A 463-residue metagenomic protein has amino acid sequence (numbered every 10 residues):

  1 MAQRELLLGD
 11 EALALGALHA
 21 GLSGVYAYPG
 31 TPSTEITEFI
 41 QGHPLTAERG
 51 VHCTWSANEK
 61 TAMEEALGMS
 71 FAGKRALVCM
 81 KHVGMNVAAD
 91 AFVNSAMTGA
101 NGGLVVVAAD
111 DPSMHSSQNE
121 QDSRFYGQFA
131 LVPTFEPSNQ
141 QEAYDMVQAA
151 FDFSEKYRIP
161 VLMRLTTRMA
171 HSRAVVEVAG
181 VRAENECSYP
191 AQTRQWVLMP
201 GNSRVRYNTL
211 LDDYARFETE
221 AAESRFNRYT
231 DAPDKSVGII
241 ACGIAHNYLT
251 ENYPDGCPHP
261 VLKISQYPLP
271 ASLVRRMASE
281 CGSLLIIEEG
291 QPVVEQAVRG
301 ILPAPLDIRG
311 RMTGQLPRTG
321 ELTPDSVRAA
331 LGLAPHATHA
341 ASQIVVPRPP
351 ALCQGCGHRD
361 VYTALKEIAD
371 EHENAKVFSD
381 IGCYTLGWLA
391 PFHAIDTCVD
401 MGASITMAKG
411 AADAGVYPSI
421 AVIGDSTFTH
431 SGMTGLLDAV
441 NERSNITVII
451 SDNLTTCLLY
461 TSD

Functional and structural regions predicted by a protein language model:
M1-Q140, R168, A232, P258 (+2 more regions): Thiamine diphosphate
A2-D10, A20, P137-L352, G357-H358: Flexible, low-complexity linker and terminal segments
C79-M80, V105-A109, L162-T166, I240-A241 (+4 more regions): Short beta-strand segments
P418-S431: DG-centered beta-turn motif at the end of beta-strands
G435-I450: A short alpha/beta connector and helix-capping loop motif
Y460-D463: Conserved small/polar residues in nucleotide/adenosyl-binding loops
